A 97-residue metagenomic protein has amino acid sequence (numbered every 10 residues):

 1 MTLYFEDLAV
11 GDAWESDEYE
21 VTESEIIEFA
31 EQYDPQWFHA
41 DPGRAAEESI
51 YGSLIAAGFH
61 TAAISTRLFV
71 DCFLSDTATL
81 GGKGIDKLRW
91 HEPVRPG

Functional and structural regions predicted by a protein language model:
M1-K83: Hot-dog-fold acyl-thioester-processing enzymes
G84-G97: Active-site beta-strand->loop segment that positions catalytic residues and contacts the acyl thioester
